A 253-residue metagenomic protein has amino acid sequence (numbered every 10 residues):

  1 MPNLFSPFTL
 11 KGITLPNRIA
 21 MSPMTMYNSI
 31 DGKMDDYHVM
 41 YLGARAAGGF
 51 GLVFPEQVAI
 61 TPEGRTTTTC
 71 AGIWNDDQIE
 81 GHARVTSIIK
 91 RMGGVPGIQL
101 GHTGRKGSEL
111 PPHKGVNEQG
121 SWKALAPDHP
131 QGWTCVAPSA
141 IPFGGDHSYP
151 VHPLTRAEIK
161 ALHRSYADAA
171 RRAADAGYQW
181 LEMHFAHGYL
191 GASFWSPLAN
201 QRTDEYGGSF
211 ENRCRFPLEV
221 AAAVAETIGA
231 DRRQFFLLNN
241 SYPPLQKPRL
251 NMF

Functional and structural regions predicted by a protein language model:
M1-A20, I89: N-terminal amphipathic alpha-helix/helix-capping segment at the start of soluble metabolic enzymes
I19-S22, V53-P55, P96-L100, L181-M183 (+1 more regions): Hydrophobic faces of well-ordered beta-strands that scaffold small-molecule active sites in alpha/beta enzyme cores
M21, R45, G49, I89 (+3 more regions): Conserved, mostly hydrophobic/aromatic
M24-D36, T69-W74, T103-L110, G145-S165 (+1 more regions): Active-site mouth loops of central-metabolism enzymes
V39-T61, A176-W180: Catalytic domains of carbohydrate-active enzymes, especially glycoside hydrolases
F54-I79, L100-G120, E182-G208, Y242-L245: Glycine-rich, proline-tolerant flexible connector loops at the mouths of alpha/beta enzymes
A71-P96, L198-R232: Alpha-helix-loop-beta-strand connector modules within alpha/beta enzyme cores
S87, V95, G101-R172: Non-globular sequence segments
